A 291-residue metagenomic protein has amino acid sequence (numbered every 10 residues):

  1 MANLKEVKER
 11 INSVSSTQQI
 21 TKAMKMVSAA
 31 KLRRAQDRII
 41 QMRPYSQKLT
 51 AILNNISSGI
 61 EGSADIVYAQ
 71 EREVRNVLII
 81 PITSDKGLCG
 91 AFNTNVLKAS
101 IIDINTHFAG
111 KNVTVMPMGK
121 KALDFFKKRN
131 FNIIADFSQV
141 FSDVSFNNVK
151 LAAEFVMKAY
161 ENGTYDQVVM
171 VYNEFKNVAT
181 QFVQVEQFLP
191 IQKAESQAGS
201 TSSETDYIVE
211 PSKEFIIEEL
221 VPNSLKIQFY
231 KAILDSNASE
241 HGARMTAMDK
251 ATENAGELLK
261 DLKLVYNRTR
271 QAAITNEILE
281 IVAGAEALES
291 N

Functional and structural regions predicted by a protein language model:
M1-N291: C-terminal beta-strand-loop-alpha-helix "lid" module of Rossmann-like NAD(P)-dependent dehydrogenases
